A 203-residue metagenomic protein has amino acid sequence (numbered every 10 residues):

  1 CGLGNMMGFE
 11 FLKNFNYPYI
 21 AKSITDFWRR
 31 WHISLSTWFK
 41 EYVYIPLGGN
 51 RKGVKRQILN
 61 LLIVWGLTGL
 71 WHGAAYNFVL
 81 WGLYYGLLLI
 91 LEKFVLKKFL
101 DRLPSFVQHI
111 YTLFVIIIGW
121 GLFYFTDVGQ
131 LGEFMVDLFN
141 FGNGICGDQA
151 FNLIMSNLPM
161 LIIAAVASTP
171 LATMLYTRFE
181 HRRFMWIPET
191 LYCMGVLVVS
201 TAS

Functional and structural regions predicted by a protein language model:
C1-S203: Membrane-embedded transmembrane alpha-helical bundles that form the catalytic cores of multi-pass lipid-modifying
